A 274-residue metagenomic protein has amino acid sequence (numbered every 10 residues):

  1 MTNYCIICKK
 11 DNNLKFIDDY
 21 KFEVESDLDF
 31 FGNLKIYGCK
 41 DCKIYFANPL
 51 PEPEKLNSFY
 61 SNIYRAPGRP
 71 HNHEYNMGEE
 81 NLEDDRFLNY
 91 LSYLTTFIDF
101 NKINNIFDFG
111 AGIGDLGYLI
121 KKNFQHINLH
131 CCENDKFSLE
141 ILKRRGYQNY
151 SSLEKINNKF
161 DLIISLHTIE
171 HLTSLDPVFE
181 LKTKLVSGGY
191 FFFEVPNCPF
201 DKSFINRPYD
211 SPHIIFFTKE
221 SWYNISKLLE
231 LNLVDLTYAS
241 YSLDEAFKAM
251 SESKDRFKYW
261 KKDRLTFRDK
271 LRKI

Functional and structural regions predicted by a protein language model:
M1-L166, L175-F179, Y238-A239, R256-R272: Conserved N-terminal segment of class I S-adenosyl-L-methionine
I6-L14, K219-Y238: A SAM-dependent methyltransferase catalytic signature shared across enzymes that methylate proteins
Y20-E23, F192-I225, Y241: Short, glycine-/aromatic-enriched active-site segment of Class I SAM-dependent methyltransferases
S138, T168, N197-P199: Active-site-proximal loop/turn and secondary-structure-junction residues that shape catalytic pockets, frequently
H167, H171, H213: Histidine-centered divalent metal-coordination motifs
L172-L181, V195: A short, conserved alpha-helix within the catalytic core of class I
L185-F191: Short glycine-dipeptide loop
A246-Y259: Short, electropositive alpha-helical surface patch
